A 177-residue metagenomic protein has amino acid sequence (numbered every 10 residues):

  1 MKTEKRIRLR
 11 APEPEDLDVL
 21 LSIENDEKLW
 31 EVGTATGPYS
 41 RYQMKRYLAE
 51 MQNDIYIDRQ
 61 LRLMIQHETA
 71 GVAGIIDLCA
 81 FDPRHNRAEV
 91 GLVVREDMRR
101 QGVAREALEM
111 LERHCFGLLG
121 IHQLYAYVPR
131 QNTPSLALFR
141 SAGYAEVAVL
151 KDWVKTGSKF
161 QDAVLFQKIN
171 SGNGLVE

Functional and structural regions predicted by a protein language model:
M1-R8, P12-L17, D26, H67-E177: Acyl-donor (CoA/ACP) binding surface of acyl/acetyltransferases
S22-I23: Conserved catalytic core of Hanks-type protein kinase domains
K28-E50: Conserved GNAT-fold acetyl-CoA-binding loop/helix
L29, I57-Q60, L124: Secondary-structure boundary/capping residues
E31-G33, Q60, A163, V176-E177: Short, hydrophobic secondary-structure boundary micro-motifs
T36-G37, Q60, K155: Sparse recognition of residues in long alpha-helices and their boundaries
M51-M64: A short helix-loop-beta-strand connector motif used in the catalytic cores of GNAT acetyltransferases and, in some
